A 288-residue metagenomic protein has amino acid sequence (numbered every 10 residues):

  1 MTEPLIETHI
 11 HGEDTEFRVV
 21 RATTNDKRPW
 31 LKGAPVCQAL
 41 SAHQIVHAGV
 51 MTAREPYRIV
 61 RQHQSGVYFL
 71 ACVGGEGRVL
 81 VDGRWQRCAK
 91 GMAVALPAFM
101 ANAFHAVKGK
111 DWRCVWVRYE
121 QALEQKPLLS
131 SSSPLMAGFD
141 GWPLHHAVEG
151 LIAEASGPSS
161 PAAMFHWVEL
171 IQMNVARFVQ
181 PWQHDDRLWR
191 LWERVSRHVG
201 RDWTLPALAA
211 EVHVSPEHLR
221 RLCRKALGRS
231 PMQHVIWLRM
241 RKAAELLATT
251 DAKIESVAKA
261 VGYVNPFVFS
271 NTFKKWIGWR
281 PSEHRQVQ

Functional and structural regions predicted by a protein language model:
M1-C37: N-terminal low-complexity or simple alpha-helical regulatory segments that function as activation/interaction modules
P35-S133: N-terminal regulatory/effector-sensing and dimerization cores that precede helix-turn-helix DNA-binding domains
R78, D202, D251-A252: Residue at a beta-strand N-cap/secondary-structure junction
G91, H218-L219, C223, V268-F269 (+1 more regions): Short hydrophobic/aromatic patch on the recognition helix
A106, R177-V179, R224: Sigma70-family region 2
R113-K126, S130-G200, P206-V214, H218: An amphipathic alpha-helical interaction segment
E193, R197, P206, R224-N271 (+1 more regions): Terminal helix-turn-helix DNA-binding modules in bacterial transcription factors
